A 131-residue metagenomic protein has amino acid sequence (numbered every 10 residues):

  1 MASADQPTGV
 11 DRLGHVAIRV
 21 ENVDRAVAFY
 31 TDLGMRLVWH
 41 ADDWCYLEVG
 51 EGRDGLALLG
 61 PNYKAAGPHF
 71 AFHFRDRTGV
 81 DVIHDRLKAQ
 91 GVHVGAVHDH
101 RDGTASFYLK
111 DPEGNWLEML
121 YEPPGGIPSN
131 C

Functional and structural regions predicted by a protein language model:
A2-G9, H84-C131: Vicinal oxygen chelate
Q6, G55-G60: Long, continuous compositionally biased terminal/linker segments
V10, A17-G55: Core segments of cupin and vicinal oxygen chelate
L13-E21, N62-K88, A105-K110, N115: Vicinal oxygen chelate
V27-A28, D81, E118: Alpha-helical elements of the RecA-like P-loop NTPase motor core of helicases
A41, L59-P61, Y121-G125: Acetyl-CoA-dependent GNAT
Y46, G55, A71, V94 (+1 more regions): Short hydrophobic/aromatic beta-strand element in the GNAT-like acyltransferase core that lines or flanks the acyl-donor
R53-L56, K110-P112: Short low-complexity, flexible loop/linker segments enriched in glycine and/or proline with clustered acidic
